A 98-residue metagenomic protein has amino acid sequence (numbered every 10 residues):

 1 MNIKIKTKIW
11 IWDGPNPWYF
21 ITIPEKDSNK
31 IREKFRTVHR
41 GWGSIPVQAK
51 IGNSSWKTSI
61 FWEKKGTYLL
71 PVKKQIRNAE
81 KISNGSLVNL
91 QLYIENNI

Functional and structural regions predicted by a protein language model:
M1-T67, S86-Q91, N97-I98: Long, compositionally biased stretches
K34-F35, K73-N78: Short alpha-helix capping/helix-loop boundary micro-motifs
L69-P71: A generic structural motif
